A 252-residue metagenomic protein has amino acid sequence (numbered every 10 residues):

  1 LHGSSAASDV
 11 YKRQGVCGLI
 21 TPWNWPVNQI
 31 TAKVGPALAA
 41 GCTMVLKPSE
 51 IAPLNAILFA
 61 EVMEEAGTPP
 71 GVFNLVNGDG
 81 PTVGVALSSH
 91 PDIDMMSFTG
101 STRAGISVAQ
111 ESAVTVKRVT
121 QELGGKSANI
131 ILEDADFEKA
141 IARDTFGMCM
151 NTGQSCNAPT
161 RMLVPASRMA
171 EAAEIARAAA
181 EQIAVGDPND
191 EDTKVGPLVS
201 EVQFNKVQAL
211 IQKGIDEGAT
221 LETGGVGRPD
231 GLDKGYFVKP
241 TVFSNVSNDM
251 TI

Functional and structural regions predicted by a protein language model:
L1-A7, Y11: Single conserved hydrophobic/aromatic residue that forms the stacking wall/gate of nucleotide- or nucleobase-binding
D9-A60: Substrate-binding/gating loop at the entrance of the active-site cleft, primarily in PLP-dependent aminotransferase-like
V16, P70-F73: Short acidic capping loops at alpha-helix termini that bridge into adjacent secondary structure
N24, T31, G80-A86, G100-S107: Beta-loop-alpha module in the N-terminal Rossmann-like domain of NAD(P)-dependent dehydrogenases, especially those
I30-L38, M63, S112, D144 (+1 more regions): Short hydrophobic alpha-helical segments of the AMP-binding
L46-V62, L75-T82, L132-A135: ATP-dependent adenylate-forming carboxylate-activation enzymes
N74-S97: A structured beta-alpha segment of the ubiquitous adenosine-cofactor-binding alpha/beta core
M95, R103-T251: ALDH superfamily catalytic-core signature
